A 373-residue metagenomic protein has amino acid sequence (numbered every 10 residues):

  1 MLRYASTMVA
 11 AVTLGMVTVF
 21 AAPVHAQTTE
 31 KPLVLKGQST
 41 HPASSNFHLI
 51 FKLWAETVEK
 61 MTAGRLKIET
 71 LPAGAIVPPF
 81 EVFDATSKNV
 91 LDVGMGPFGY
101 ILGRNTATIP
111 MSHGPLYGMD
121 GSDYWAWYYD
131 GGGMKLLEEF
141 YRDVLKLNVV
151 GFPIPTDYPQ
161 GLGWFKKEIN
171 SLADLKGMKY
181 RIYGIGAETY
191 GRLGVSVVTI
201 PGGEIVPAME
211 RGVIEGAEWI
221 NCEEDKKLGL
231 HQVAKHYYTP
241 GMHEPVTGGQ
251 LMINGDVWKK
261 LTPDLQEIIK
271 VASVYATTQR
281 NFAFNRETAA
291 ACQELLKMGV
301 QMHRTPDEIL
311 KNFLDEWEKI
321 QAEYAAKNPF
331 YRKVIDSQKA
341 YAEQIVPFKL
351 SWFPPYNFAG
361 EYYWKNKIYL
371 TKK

Functional and structural regions predicted by a protein language model:
M1-A5: Positively charged n-region of N-terminal signal peptides that target proteins for export
S6-T7, T239: Hydrophobic alpha-helical segments, principally membrane-spanning helices and signal/leader peptides
T7-V19: Bacterial N-terminal signal peptides
V19-A26: Sec/Tat signal peptide C-region and signal peptidase I cleavage site
P23, L136-E138, N148: Short secondary-structure capping/junction motifs at helix and strand boundaries
A26-Y124, R142-K373: N-terminal secretory/targeting leader peptides
D123-F140: Signature of the catalytic double-stranded beta-helix
